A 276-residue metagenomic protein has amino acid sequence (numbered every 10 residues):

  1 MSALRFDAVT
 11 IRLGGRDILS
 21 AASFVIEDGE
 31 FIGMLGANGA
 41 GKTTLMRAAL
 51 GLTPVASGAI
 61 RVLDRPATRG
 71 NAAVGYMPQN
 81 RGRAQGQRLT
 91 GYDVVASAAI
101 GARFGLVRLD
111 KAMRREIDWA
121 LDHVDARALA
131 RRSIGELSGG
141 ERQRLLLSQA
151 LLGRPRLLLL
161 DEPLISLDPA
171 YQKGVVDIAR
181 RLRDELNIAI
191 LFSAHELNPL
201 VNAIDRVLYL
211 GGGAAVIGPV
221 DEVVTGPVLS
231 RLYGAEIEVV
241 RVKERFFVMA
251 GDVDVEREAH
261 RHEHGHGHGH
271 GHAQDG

Functional and structural regions predicted by a protein language model:
G58-V74: Conserved ABC transporter NBD signature motif
A96, K111-L129: Conserved ABC ATPase "signature" region
S133-L137: Conserved ABC ATPase signature
R154: Conserved catalytic motifs of ABC-family nucleotide-binding domains
L158-E162: Catalytic Walker B motif of ABC-type/P-loop ATPase nucleotide-binding domains
A194-H195: H-loop/switch region of ABC-family ATPase nucleotide-binding domains
G226, L232-G276: ABC ATPase nucleotide-binding domains
